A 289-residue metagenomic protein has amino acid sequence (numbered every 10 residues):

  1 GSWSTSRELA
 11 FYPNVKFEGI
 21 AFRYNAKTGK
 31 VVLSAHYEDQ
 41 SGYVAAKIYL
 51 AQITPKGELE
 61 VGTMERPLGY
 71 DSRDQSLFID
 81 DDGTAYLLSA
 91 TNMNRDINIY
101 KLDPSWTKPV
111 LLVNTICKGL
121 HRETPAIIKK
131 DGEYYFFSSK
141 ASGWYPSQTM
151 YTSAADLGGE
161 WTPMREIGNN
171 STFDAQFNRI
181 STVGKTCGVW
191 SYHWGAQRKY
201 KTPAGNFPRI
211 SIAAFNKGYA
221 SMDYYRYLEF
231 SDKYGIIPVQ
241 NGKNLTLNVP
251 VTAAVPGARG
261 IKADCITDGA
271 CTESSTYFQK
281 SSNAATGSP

Functional and structural regions predicted by a protein language model:
G1-G19, R23-R122, K129-Y134, S138-S171 (+2 more regions): Beta-rich carbohydrate-recognition and catalytic domains
A21, N178-I180: Signature of short aromatic-glycine-proline-rich micro-motifs recurring in repeat-based ectodomains
N25, Y49, S181, S211 (+2 more regions): Small/flexible residues
T186-C187, C271: Short, solvent-exposed loop/turn motifs
G235-P289: Disordered, acidic Ser/Thr/Pro-rich linker "stalks" and the adjacent N-terminal cap of the next globular domain
